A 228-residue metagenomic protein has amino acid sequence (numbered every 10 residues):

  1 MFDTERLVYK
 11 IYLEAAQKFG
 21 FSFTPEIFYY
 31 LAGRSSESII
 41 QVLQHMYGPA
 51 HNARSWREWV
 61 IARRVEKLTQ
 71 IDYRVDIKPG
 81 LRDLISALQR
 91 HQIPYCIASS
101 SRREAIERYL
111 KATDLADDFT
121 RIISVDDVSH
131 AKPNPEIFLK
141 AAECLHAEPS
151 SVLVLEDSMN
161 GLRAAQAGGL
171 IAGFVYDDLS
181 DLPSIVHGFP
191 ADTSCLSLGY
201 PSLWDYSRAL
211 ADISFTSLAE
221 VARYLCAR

Functional and structural regions predicted by a protein language model:
M1-R6: Asp-based phosphoryl-transfer active-site loop
L7, L31-S35, D76-G80, S101 (+2 more regions): Short beta->alpha linker loops
V8-Y30, Y47: Conserved phosphoryl-transfer catalytic core
K10-I11, S38, V42, W59 (+4 more regions): Alpha-helical elements of Rossmann-like donor-binding domains used by nucleotide-donor carbohydrate transfer enzymes
A15-A16, S35-H51, Y109, A141-A142: Helix-loop "lid/cap" segments that line or gate small-molecule binding pockets
S22, Q44-I85, H91: Metal-dependent phosphoesterase signature
R82, S86-Q89, R102-R228: Asp-based, Mg2+/Mn2+-dependent phosphohydrolase catalytic module
